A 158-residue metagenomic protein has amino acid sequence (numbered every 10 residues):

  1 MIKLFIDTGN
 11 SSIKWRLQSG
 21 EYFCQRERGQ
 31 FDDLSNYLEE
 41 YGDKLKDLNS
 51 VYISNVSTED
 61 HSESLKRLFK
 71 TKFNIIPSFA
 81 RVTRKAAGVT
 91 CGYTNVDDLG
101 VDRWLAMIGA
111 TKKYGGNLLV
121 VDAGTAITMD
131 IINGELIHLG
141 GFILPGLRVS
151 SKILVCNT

Functional and structural regions predicted by a protein language model:
M1-K85: N-terminal glycine/serine-rich phosphate-binding loop of ATP-dependent small-molecule kinases, especially carbohydrate
M1-Y22, A110, G116-H138, L154: Gly/Thr-rich phosphate-binding beta-strand-loop-beta motif of the actin/hexokinase/Hsp70
D32, D60, D98-L105, V149: Conserved active-site and cofactor/substrate-binding residues in soluble primary-metabolism enzymes
T71-K72, L139-G141: A short alpha->loop->secondary-structure connector
S78-R81, L99-V101, L119-D122: General beta-strand structural signal in soluble alpha/beta enzymes
F79-A87, I127, V155-T158: Mobile beta-alpha loop/short-helix "lid" or hinge segments that flank ligand
A87-L118: Conserved phosphate-binding catalytic cores of ATP/NTP-utilizing and phosphoryl-transfer enzymes
I137, L144-T158: Active-site rim beta-loop-alpha module in soluble metabolic enzymes
